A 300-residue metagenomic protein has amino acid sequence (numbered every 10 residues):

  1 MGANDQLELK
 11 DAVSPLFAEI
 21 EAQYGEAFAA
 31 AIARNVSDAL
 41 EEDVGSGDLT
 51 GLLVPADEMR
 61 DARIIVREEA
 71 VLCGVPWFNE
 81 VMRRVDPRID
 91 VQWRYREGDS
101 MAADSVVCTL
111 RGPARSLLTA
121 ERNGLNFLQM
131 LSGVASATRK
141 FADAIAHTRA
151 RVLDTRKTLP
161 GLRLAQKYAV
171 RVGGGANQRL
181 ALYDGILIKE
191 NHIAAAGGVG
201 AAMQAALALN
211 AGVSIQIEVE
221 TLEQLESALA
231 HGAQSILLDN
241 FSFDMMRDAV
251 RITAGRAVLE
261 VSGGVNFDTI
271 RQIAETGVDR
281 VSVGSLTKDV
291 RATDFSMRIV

Functional and structural regions predicted by a protein language model:
G2-H231, S235, R247-I252, V258-S262 (+2 more regions): Acidic/glycine-rich phosphate/pyrophosphate-binding loops and surrounding catalytic core that coordinate Mg2+
N240, S282: C-terminal active-site rim and adjoining tail of enzyme catalytic domains
S296-V300: Active-site loop ensemble at the mouth of alpha/beta enzyme cores that anchors a bound cofactor
